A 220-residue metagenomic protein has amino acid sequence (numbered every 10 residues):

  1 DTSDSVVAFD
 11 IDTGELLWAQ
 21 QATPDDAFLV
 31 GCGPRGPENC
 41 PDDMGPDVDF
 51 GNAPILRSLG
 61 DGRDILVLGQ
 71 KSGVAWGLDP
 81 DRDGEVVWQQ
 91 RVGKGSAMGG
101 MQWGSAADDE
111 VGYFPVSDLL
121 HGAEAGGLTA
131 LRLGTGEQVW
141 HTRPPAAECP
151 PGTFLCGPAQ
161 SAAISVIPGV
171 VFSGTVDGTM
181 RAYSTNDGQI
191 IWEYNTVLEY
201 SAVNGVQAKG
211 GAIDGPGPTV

Functional and structural regions predicted by a protein language model:
D1-G51, I55-S161, S165-G215, T219-V220: Extracytoplasmic/lumenal domain signature
